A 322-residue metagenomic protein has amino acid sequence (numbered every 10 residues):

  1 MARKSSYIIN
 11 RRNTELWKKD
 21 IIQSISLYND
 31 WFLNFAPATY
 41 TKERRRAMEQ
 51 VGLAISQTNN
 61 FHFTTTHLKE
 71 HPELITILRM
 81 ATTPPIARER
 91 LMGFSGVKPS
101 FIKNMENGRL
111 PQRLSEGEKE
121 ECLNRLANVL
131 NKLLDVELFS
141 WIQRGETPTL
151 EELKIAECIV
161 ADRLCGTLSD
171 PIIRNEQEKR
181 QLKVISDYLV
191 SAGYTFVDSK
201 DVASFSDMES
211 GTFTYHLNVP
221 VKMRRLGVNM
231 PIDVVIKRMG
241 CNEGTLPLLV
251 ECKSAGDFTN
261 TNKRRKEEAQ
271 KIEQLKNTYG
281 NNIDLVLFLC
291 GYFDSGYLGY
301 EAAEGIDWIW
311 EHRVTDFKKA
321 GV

Functional and structural regions predicted by a protein language model:
M1-I159, R163-I172, K179: Nuclease-adjacent, charged terminal/linker segments that flank catalytic cores
I8, N29, T41, T195-V197 (+2 more regions): Compositionally biased, intrinsically disordered low-complexity regions enriched in proline and serine
Y28, T39-R46, N59-H62, T66 (+14 more regions): Generic local-structure boundary detector
N104-R125, C158-D162, G193-M208, M230-R238 (+1 more regions): Short, charge-rich amphipathic segments
V136-F139, S186, R265: A generic alpha-helix preference that emphasizes hydrophobic side chains
L164-R225: Acidic-basic catalytic patches of nuclease active cores, encompassing PD-(D/E)XK and other metal-cofactor nuclease
D201-V322: Catalytic core segments in nucleotide and nucleic-acid processing enzymes
